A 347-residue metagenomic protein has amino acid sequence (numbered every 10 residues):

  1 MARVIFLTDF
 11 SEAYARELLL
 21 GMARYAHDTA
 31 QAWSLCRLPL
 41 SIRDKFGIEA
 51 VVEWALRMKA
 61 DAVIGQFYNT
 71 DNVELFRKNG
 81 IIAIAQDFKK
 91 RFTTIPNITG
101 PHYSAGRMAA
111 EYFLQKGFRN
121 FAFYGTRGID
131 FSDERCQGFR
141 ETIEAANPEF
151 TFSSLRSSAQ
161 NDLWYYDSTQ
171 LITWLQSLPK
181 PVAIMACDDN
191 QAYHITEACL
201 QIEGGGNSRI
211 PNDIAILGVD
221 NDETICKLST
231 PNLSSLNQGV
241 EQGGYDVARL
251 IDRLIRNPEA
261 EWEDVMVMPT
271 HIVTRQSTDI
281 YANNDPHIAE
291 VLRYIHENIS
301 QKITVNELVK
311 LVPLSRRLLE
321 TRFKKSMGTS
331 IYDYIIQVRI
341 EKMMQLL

Functional and structural regions predicted by a protein language model:
M1-A62, D71-R316, E320-T321, K325 (+1 more regions): Bacterial carbohydrate/catabolite-sensing allosteric modules
K325-L347: Terminal helix-turn-helix DNA-binding modules in bacterial transcription factors
